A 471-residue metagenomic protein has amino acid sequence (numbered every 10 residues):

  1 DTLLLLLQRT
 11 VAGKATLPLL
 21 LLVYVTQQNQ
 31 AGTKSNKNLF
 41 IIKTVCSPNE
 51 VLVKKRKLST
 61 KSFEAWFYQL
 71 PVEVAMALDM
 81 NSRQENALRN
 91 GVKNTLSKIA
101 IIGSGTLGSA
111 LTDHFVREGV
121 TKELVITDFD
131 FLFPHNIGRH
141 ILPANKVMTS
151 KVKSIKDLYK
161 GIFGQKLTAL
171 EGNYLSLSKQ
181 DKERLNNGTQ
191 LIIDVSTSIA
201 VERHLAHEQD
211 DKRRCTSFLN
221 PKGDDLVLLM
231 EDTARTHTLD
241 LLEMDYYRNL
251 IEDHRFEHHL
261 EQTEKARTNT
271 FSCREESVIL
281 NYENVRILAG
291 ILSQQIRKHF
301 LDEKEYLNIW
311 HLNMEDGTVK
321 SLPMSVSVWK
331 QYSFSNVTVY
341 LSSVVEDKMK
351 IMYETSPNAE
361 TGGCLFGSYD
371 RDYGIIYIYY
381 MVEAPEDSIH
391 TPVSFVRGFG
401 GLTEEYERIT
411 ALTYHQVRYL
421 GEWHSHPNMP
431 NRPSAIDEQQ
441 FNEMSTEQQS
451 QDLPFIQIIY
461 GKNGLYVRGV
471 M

Functional and structural regions predicted by a protein language model:
D1-S97: Glycine/serine-rich phosphate-binding loop and adjoining beta1-alpha1 elements at the start of nucleotide-handling
K57-D79, D302-T355: Phosphate-binding loop/pocket of nucleotide- and phosphate-handling active sites
N90-L124, D128-F131: Glycine-rich adenosine-cofactor-binding loop
D128-Q165: Glycine-rich phosphate-binding loop and adjoining beta1-alpha1-beta2 segment of Rossmann-like nucleotide-binding folds
K156-T189, S196-S198: A structured beta-alpha segment of the ubiquitous adenosine-cofactor-binding alpha/beta core
D194-V195, I199, S217: Short, well-ordered coil/turn residues at beta-beta hairpins and beta-strand->alpha-helix junctions within
R213-C215, L219-E315: Adenosine-phosphate binding glycine-rich loop
L322-G421, P427-M471: Conserved beta-strand-loop surface patch within small alpha/beta domains used for substrate/adaptor or ligand engagement
